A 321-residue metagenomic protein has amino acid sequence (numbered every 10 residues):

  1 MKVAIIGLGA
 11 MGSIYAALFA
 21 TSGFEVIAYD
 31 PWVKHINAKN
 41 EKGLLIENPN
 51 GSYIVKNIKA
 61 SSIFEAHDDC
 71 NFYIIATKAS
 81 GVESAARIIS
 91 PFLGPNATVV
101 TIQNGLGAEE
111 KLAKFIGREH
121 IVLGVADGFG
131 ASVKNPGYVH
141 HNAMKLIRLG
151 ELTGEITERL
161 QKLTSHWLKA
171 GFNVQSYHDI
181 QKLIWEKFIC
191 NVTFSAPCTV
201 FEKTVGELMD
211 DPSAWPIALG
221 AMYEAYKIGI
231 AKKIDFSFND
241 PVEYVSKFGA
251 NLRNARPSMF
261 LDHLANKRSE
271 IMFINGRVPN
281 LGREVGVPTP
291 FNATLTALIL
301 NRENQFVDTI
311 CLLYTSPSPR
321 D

Functional and structural regions predicted by a protein language model:
M1-P49: NAD(P)+-binding Rossmann beta1-loop-alpha1 motif at the extreme N-terminus of oxidoreductases
K34, S80-G81, L106-G107, L183 (+1 more regions): Short alpha-helical
Y53-Y138: Rossmann-like NAD(P)(H) cofactor-binding subdomain of soluble oxidoreductases
F92, F115-H120, N135-F238: Internal alpha-helical scaffold of NAD(P)-dependent oxidoreductase catalytic cores
I184, F188-T193, P197, V245 (+3 more regions): Short alpha-helical scaffolding segments that buttress acidic/His motifs in well-ordered protein cores
T204-F291: Interdomain hinge/lid region at the active-site interface of Rossmann-like NAD(P)-dependent oxidoreductases
Y314-D321: Conserved small/polar residues in nucleotide/adenosyl-binding loops
